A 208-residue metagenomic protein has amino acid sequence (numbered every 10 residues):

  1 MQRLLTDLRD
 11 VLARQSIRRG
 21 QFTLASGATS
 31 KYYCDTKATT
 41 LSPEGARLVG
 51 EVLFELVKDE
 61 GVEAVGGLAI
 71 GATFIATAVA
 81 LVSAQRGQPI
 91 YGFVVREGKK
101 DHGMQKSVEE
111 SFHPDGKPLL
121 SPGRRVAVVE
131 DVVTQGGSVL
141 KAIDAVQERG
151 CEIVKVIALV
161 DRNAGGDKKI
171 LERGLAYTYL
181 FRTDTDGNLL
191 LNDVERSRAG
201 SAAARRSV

Functional and structural regions predicted by a protein language model:
M1-G61: Active-site-facing substrate-recognition patch
Q2-V11, I143-V208: PRPP-dependent phosphoribosyltransferase catalytic core
S26, F112-S121, E148-R149, K169-I170: Solvent-exposed alpha-helices and their adjacent loops that cap or buttress functional pockets in soluble metabolic
E51, E55, T77, L81-Q85 (+2 more regions): Short, well-ordered alpha-helices that flank and scaffold nucleotide-derived cofactor binding pockets
K58-E63, L120-R124: Short helix-loop-beta connector
G61-G71, I157: Short glycine-rich phosphate-binding loop at a beta-alpha junction
T77-A127, G137-L140, N192-S207: Short, glycine/charge-rich flexible loops or terminal/linker lids adjacent to PRPP-binding catalytic cores
